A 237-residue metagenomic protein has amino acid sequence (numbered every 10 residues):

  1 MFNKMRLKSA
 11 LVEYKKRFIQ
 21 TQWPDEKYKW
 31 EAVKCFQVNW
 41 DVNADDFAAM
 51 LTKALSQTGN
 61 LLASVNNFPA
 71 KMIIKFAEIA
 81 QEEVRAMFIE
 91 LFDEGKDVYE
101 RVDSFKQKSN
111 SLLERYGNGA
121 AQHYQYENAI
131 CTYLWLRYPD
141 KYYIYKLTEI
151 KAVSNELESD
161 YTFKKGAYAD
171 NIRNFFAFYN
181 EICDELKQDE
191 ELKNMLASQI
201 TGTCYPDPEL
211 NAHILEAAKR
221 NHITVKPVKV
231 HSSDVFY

Functional and structural regions predicted by a protein language model:
M1-H123, P139-Y237: An N-terminal alpha-helical hairpin/helix-loop-helix interaction module that forms a charged, gly/pro-flexible surface
I130-R137: Contiguous, well-ordered alpha-helical segments that form the cores/surfaces of helical PPI scaffolds
